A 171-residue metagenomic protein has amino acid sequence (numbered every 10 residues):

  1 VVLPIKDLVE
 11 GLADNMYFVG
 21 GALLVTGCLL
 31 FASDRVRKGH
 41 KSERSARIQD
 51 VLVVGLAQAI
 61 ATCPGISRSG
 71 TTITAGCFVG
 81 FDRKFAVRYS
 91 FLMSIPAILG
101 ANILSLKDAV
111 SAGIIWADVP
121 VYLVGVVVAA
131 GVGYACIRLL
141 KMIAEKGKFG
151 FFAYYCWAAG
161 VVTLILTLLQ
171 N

Functional and structural regions predicted by a protein language model:
V1-N171: Multi-pass membrane proteins that catalyze or facilitate reactions on polyprenyl-/lipid-phosphate substrates and their
